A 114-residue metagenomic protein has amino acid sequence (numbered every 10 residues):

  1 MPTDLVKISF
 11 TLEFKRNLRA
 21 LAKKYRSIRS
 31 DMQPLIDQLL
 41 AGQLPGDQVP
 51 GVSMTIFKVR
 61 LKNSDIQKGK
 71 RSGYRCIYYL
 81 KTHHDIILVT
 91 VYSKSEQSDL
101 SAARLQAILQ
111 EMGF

Functional and structural regions predicted by a protein language model:
M1-K68, T82-H83, S95-F114: Basic, Lys/Arg-enriched alpha-helical interface segments
K58, G73-K81, D85-V91: Short, hydrophobic/aromatic-rich beta-strand segments within well-structured domains
